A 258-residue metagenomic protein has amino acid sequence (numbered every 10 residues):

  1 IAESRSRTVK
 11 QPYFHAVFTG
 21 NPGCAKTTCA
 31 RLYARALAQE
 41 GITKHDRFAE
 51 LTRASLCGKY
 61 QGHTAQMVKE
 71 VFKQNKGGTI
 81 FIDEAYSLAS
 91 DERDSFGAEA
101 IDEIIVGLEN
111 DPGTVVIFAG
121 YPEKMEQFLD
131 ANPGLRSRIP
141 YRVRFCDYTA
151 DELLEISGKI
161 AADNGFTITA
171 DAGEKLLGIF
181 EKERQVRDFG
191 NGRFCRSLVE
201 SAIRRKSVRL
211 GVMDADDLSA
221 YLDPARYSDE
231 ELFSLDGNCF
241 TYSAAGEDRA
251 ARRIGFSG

Functional and structural regions predicted by a protein language model:
I1-A16, A251-G258: Pre-Walker A (pre-P-loop) alpha-helix and adjacent loop at the N terminus of AAA/AAA+ ATPase modules, a conserved
T8-D46, E70-Q74, I139: Walker A/P-loop
E40-H45, Q127-D130, F145-F189, S207-V212: Conserved C-terminal "switch" segment of AAA+ ATPases
K44-N75, A98: Short glycine-rich substrate-engagement loop in P-loop NTPases that contacts/grips substrate
K76-I80, D111-I117: Loop/turn-to-beta-strand initiation segments
D83-A85: Walker B catalytic acidic pair
E123-R138: Short regulatory helix/loop adjacent to the ATP-binding pocket of P-loop NTPases
V208-G258: C-terminal engagement/docking regions of AAA+ P-loop ATPases
